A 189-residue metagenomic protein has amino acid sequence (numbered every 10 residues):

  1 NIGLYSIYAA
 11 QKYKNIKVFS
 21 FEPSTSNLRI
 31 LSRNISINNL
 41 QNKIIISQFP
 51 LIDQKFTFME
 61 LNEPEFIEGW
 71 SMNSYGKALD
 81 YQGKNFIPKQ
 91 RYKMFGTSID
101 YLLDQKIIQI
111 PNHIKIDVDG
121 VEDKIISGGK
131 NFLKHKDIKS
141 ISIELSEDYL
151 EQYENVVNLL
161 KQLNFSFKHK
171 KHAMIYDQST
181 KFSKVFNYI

Functional and structural regions predicted by a protein language model:
N1-I189: Phosphate/nucleotide-binding beta-alpha loop and adjacent structural elements of enzyme active sites
